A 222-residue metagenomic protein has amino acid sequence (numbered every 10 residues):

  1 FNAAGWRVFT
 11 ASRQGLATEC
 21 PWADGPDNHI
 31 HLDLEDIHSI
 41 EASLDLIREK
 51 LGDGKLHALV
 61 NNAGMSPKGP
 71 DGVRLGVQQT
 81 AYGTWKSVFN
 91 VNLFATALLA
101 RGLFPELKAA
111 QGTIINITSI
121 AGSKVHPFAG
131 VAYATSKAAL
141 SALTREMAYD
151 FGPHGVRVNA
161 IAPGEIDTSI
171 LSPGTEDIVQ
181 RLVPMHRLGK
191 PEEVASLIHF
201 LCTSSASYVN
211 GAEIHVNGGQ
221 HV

Functional and structural regions predicted by a protein language model:
N62-V73, G219: Conserved NAD(P)H cofactor-binding loop of Rossmann-fold oxidoreductase domains
P70-K86, V179: Substrate-binding pocket helix/loop in short-chain dehydrogenase/reductase
A100, S136, T144: Active-site helix of classical SDR
P105, Y149-D150, S207: Alpha-helical segment proximal to the catalytic Tyr-Lys
S119: Residue(s) in the substrate-gating loop at a strand-loop-helix junction that position the organic substrate next
K124, D177, H199, N210-V222: Short C-terminal tail/terminal secondary-structure segment of NAD(P)H-dependent dehydrogenase/reductase domains
G152, R157, V209-G211: Short, small/polar-rich loop/turn modules that mediate ligand/substrate recognition or access, typified
